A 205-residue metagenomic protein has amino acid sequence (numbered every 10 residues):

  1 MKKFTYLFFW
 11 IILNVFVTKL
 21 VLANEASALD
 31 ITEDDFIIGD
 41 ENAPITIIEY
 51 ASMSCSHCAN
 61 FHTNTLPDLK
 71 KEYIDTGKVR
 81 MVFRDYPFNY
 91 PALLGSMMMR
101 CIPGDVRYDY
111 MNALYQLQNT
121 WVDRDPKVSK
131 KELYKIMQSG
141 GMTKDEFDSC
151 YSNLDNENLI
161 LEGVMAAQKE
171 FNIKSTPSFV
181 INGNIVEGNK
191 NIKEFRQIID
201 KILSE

Functional and structural regions predicted by a protein language model:
K2-F8, N14-N89, L161-K169, D200-E205: Extracytoplasmic thiol/disulfide redox context detector
P87-T176, V180-K193, Q197-S204: Cysteine-centric redox/oxidoreductase cores and disulfide-bonded domains
